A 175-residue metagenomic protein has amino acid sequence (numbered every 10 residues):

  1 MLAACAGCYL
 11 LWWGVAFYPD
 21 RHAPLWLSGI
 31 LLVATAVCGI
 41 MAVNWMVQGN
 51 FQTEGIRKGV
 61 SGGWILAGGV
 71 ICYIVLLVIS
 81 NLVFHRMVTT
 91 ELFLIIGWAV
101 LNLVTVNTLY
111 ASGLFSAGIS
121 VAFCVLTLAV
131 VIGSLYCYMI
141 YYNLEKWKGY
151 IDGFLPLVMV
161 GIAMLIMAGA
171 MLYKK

Functional and structural regions predicted by a protein language model:
M1-A4, L25-V37, K58-Y73, F93-G97 (+2 more regions): Alpha-helical transmembrane segments of polytopic membrane proteins
M1-G59: N-terminal topogenic module of multi-pass integral membrane proteins
A4-W12, A36-N44, I65-L76, I95-S112: Hydrophobic alpha-helical transmembrane segments
L11-D20, V75-R86, Y138-L144: C-terminal ends of transmembrane helices
M46-T53, N81-H85, T105-S112: Transmembrane helix-loop junctions in multi-pass membrane proteins
T105-I140: Short alpha-helical packing/oligomerization segments
M139-G161: Interfacial loop-to-transmembrane junctions
M164-K175: Juxtamembrane boundary at the C-terminal end of a transmembrane helix
